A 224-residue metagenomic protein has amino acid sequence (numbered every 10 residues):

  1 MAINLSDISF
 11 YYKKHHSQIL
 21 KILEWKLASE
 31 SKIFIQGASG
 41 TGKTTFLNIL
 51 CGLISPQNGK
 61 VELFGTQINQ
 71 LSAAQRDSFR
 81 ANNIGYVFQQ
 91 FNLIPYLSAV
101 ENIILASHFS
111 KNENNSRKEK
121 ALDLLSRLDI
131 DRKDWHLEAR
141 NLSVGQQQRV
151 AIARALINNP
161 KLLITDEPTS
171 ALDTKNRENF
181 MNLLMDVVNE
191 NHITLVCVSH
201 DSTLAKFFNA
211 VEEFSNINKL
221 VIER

Functional and structural regions predicted by a protein language model:
C51: Helix-to-loop junction immediately C-terminal to a conserved catalytic motif
G59-Q67: Conserved ABC transporter NBD signature motif
Q67, S116-K133: Conserved ABC ATPase "signature" region
L97-A106: Short coil-to-helix segment of the ABC ATPase nucleotide-binding domain corresponding to the Q-loop/switch region
E138-L142, Q146-Q148: Conserved ABC ATPase signature
N159: Conserved catalytic motifs of ABC-family nucleotide-binding domains
L163-D166: Catalytic Walker B motif of ABC-type/P-loop ATPase nucleotide-binding domains
